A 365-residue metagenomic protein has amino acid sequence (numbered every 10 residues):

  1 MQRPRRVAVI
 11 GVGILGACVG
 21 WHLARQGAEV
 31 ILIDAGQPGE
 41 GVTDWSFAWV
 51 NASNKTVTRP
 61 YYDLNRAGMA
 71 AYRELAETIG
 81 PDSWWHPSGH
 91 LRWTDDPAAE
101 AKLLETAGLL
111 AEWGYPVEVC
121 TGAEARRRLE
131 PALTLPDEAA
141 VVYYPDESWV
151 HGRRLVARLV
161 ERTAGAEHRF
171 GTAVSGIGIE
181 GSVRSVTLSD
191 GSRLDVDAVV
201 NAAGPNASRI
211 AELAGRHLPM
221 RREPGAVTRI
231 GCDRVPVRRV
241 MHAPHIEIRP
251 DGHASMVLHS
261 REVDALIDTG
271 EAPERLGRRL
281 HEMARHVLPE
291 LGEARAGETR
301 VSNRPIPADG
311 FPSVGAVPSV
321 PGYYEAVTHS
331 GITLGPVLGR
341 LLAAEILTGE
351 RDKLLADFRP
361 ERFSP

Functional and structural regions predicted by a protein language model:
R3-R5, S189-A198: Core beta-strand elements of the Rossmann-like FAD/NAD(P) dinucleotide-binding domain in flavoenzyme oxidoreductases
R6-I31: N-terminal Rossmann-like FAD-binding beta1-loop-alpha1 element of flavoenzymes
W21-R25, V50, P81-H86, A203-S319: Active-site substrate-recognition segment that forms the wall of the catalytic cavity or substrate channel
R25-D44: Glycine-rich FAD pyrophosphate-binding loop
A48-R128, H245-E247, M283-L288: Dinucleotide-binding Rossmann-like beta1-alpha1 core, especially the glycine-rich loop that anchors the ADP
D82-T94, V117-E161, R261-I267, P321 (+1 more regions): Helix-loop-beta segment of a Rossmann-like dinucleotide-binding subdomain
Y143-R184, L188: Helical element adjacent to the flavin cofactor pocket in flavoenzyme catalytic cores
E290-P365: C-terminal catalytic lobe of FAD-dependent flavoproteins
